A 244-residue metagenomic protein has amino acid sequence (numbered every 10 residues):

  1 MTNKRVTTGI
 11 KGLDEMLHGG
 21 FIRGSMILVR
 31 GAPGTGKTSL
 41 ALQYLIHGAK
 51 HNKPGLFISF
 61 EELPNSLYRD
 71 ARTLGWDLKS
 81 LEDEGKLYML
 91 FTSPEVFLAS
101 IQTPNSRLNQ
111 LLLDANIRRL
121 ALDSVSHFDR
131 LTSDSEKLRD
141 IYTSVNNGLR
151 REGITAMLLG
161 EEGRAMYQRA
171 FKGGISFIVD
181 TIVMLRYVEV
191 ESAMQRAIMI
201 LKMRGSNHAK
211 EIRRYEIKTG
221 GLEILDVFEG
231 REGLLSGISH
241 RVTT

Functional and structural regions predicted by a protein language model:
M1-K4, P94, S106, Q110-R119 (+1 more regions): Conserved P-loop NTPase
T8-G20: Pre-Walker A adenine-sensing motif
H18, V29-R30, G34-T38, T155: Structured catalytic core of nucleotide-sugar glycosyltransferases
I27, L56-I58, Y88-L90, M157 (+1 more regions): Hydrophobic/aromatic beta-strand patches that form the interior of the parallel beta-sheet core in alpha/beta enzyme
I27, Q102-I178, I182, V190-S192: P-loop NTPase motor core
A32-L98: Conserved P-loop
E61-N65, T73, P94-F97, S126-F128 (+6 more regions): Conserved nucleotide-binding/hydrolysis micro-motifs of P-loop NTPases
